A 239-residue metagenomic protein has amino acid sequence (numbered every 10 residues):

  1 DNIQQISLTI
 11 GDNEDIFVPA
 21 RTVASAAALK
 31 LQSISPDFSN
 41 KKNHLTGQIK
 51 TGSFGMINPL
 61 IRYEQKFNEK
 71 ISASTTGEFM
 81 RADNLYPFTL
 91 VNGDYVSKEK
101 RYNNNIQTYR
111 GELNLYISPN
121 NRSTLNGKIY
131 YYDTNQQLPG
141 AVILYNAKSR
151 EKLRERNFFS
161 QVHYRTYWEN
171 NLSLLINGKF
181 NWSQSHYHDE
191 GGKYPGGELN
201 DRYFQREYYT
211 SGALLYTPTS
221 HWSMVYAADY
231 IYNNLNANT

Functional and structural regions predicted by a protein language model:
D1-N2, I6-L8, I16-G47, P59-R62: N-terminal periplasmic accessory domains that precede and gate Gram-negative outer-membrane beta-barrel machines
I3, N68-K70, M80, S118-R122 (+2 more regions): Outer-membrane beta-barrel channels and translocator barrels
D12, S33, I49-S53, F79-D83 (+4 more regions): Transmembrane beta-strands of outer-membrane beta-barrel pores
S25, K41-N43, I57, Y109 (+2 more regions): Exposed loop/turn and edge beta-strand positions of beta-sandwich/beta-sheet ligand-binding modules
L31, P59-Q65, G111-I117, S160-T166 (+1 more regions): Residues on the lipid-exposed face of transmembrane beta-strands in outer-membrane beta-barrel proteins
N43-G47, A73-T75, L125-G127, S173-G178 (+1 more regions): Transmembrane beta-strands of outer-membrane beta-barrel proteins
A82-F88, S97-R110, Y116-L175, F180-R206: Flexible loop and strand-edge segments within Gram-negative outer membrane beta-barrel domains
L215, S220-N233, T239: Exposed, low-structure sequence patches enriched in small/polar residues
